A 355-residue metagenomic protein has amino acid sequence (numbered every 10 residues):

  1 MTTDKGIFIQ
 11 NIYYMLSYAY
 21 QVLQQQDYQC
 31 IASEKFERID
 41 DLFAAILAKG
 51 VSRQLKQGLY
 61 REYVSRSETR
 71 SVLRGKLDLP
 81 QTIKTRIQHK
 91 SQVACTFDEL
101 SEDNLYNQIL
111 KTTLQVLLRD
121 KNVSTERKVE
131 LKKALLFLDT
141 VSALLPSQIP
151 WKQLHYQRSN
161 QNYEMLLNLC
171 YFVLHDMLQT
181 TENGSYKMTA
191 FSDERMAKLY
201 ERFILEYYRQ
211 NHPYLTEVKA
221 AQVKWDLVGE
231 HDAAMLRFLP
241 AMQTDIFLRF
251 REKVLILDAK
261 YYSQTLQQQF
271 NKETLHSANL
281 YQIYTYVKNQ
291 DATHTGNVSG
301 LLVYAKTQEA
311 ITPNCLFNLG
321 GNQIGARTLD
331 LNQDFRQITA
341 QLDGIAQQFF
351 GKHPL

Functional and structural regions predicted by a protein language model:
M1-S185, T189: Terminal, charged accessory segments of proteins
D4, D27, D40-D41, D78 (+15 more regions): Acidic-enriched, low-complexity/disordered segments with a strong bias for Aspartate over Glutamate
M188-M196: Conserved short loop/turn motifs at secondary-structure junctions
R195-L355: Catalytic core segments in nucleotide and nucleic-acid processing enzymes
